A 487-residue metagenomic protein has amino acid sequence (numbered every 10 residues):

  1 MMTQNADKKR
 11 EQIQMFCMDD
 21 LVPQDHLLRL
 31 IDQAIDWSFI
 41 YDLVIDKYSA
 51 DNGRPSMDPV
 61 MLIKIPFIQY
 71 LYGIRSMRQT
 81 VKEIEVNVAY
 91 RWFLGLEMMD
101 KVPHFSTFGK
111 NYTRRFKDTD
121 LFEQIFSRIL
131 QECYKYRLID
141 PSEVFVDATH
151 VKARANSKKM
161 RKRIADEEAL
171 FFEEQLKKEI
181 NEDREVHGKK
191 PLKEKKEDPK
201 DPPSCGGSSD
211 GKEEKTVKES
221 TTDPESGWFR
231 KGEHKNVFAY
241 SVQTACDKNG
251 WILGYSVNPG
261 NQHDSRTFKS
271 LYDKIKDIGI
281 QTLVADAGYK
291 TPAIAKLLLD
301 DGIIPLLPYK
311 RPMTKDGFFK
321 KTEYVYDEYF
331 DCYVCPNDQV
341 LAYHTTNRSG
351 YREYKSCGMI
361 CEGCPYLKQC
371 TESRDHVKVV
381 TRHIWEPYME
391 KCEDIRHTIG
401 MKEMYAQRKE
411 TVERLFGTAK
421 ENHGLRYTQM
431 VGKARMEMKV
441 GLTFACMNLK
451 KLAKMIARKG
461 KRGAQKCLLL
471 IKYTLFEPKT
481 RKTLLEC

Functional and structural regions predicted by a protein language model:
M1-R29: Hydrophobic alpha-helical membrane-insertion signals
Q4, P66, G73-V86, L96-C487: Anion-binding and metal-coordination hotspots
Q4-K8, R54-S56, M98: A short, ordered amphipathic alpha-helix with a cationic face
E11, Q24, W37, D58 (+2 more regions): Generic alpha-helical segment signature
Q24-F67, Y72-G73, I384: Basic, short loop/linker segments at the boundary and entry of helix-turn-helix/winged-helix-like folds
R91-G95: Short arginine-rich
